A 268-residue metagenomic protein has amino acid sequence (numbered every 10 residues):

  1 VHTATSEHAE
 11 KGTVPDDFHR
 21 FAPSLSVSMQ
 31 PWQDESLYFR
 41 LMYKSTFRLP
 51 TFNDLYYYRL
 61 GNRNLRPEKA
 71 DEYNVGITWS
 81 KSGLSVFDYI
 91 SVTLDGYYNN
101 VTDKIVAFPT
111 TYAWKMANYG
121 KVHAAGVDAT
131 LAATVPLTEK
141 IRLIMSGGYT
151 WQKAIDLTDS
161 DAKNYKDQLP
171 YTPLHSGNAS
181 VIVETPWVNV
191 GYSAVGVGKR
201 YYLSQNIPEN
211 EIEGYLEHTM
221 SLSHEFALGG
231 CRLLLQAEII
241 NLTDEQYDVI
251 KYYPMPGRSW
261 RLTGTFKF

Functional and structural regions predicted by a protein language model:
V1-D34: Signature of Gram-negative outer-membrane beta-barrel scaffolds
V1-T5, V86-N100, A117-L203, R232-L234 (+1 more regions): Gram-negative outer-membrane beta-barrel transporters
A4, Y97, T102, G196-L203 (+2 more regions): C-terminal beta-signal and adjacent terminal beta-strands/loops of Gram-negative outer-membrane beta-barrel proteins
A4-T13, T51-Y58, D103-Y112, Q152-Y165 (+3 more regions): Outer-membrane beta-barrel translocator domains and adjoining extracellular loop/strand segments of Gram-negative
G12-H19, G61-K69, M116-A124, Y165-P173 (+2 more regions): Replace "Gram-negative outer membrane beta-barrel proteins" with "bacterial and organellar outer membrane beta-barrel
H19, V27-P31, S45, P67 (+7 more regions): Residue-level signature of outer-membrane beta-barrel architecture
S26, N74-T78, T130, P256-F268: Outer-membrane beta-barrel "beta-signal"
Q30-W32, Y38-M42, R48, E68-T134 (+1 more regions): Membrane-embedded beta-barrel scaffold of Gram-negative outer-membrane proteins
